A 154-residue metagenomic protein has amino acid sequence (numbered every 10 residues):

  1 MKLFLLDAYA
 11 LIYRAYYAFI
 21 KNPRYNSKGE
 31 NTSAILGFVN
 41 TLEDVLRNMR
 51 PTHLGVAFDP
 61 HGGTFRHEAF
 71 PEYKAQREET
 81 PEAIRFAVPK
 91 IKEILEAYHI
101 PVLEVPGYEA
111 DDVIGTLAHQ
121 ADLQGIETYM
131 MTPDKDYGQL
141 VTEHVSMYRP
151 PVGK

Functional and structural regions predicted by a protein language model:
M1-M131, K135-K154: Noncatalytic, basic helical substrate-engagement surface that gates or grips nucleic-acid strands
